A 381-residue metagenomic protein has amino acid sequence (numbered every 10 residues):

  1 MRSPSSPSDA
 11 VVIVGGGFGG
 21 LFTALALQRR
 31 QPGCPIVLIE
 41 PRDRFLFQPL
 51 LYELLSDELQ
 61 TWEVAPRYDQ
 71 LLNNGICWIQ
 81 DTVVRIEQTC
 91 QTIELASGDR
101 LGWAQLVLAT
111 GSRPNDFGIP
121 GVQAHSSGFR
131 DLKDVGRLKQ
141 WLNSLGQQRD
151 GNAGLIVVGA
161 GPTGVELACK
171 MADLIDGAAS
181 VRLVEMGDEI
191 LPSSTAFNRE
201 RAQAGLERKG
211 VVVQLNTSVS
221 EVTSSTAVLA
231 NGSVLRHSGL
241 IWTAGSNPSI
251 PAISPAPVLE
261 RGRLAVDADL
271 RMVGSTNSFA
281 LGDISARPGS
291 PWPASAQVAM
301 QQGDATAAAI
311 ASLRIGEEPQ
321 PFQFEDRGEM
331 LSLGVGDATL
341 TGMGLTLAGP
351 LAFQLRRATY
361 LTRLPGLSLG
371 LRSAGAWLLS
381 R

Functional and structural regions predicted by a protein language model:
M1-D9, I76-G154, I241: FAD-binding core/adjacent interface of flavoenzyme oxidoreductases
R2-C77, I156, V165-S194: Beta1-alpha1 glycine-rich phosphate/pyrophosphate-binding loop at the start of Rossmann-like nucleotide-binding domains
S6, A308-R381: C-terminal, flexible cofactor-proximal segment of oxidoreductases
G16, T110-G111, F117, N231 (+1 more regions): Glycine-rich, N-terminal phosphate-binding loop of Rossmann-like dinucleotide-binding domains
I36, S295-I315, M330: An active-site-proximal "capping" alpha-helix that borders the catalytic cofactor pocket
I76-I86, D173-A268, P319: A Rossmann-like FAD-binding core segment of flavoenzymes
Q80, G146-G151, S180, I315-D326: A short alpha-helix-loop-beta-strand transition element characteristic of N-terminal alpha/beta dinucleotide-binding
A124-G151, V234-Q301, A308: FAD-site-proximal beta/loop scaffold in flavoenzymes
